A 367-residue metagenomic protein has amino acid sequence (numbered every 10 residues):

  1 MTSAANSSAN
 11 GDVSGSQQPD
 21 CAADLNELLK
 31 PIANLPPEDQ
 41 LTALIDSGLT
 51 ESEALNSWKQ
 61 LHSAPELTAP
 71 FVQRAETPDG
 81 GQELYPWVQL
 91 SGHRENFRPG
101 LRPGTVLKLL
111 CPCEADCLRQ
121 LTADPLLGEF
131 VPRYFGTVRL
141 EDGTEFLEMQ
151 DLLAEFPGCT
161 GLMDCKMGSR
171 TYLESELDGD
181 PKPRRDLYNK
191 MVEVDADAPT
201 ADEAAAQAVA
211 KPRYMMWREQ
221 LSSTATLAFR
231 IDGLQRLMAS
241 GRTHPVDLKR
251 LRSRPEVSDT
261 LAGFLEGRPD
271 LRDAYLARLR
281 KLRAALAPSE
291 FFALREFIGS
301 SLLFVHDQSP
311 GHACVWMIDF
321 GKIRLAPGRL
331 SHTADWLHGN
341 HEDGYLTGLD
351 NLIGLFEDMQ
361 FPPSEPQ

Functional and structural regions predicted by a protein language model:
T2-Q367: Polybasic, positively charged surfaces/segments
